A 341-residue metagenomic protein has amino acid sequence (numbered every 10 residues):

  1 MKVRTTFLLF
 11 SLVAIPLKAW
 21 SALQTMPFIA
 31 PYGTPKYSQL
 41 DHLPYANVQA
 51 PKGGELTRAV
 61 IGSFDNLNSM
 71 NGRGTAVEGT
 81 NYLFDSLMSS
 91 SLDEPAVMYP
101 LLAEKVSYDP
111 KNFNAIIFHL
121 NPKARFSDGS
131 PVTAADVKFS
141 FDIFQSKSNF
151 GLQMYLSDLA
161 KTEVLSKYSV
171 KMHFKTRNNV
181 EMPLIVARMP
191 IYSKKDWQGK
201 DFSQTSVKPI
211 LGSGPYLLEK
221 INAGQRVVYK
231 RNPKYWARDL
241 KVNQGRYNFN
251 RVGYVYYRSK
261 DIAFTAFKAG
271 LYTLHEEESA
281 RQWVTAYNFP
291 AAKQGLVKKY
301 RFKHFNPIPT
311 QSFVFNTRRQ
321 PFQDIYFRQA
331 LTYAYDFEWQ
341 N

Functional and structural regions predicted by a protein language model:
L8-K18: Bacterial N-terminal signal peptides
A22-K111, D142, P209-L211: N-terminal lobe/hinge region of extracytoplasmic solute-binding protein
T25-P27, G53-G62, E104, A115-I117 (+6 more regions): Short, well-ordered beta-strand elements
P35, S63, N81-A96, V186-R251 (+2 more regions): Gly/Pro-rich hinge or "lid" segments in bacterial periplasmic/extracellular proteins
H42, G62-E78, L102, S130 (+4 more regions): A structural "hinge/loop" feature
A46, A50-P51, G72-V77, K105-F150 (+6 more regions): Aromatic- and charge-enriched surface segment that lines or borders ligand/interaction sites
H119, Q153-W197, P215-N222, R318-P321: Surface-exposed binding/hinge segments that line and control ligand-binding clefts or catalytic entry sites
K161-T162, E219-K230, V255-R319, A330 (+1 more regions): Extracellular/periplasmic solute-recognition and catalytic clefts
